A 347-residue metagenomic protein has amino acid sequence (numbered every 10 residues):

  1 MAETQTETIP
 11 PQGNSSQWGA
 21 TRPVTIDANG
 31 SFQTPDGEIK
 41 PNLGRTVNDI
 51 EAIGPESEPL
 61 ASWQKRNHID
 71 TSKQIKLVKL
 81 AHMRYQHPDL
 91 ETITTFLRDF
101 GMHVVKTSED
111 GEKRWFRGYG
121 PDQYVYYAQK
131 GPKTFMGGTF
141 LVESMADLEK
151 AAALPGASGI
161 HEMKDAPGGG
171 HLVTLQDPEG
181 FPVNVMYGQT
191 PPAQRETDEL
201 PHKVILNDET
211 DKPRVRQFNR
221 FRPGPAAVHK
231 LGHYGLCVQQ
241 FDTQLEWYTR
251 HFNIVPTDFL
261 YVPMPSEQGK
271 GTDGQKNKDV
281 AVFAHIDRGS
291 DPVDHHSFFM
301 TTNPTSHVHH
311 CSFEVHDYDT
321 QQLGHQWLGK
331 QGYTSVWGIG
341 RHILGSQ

Functional and structural regions predicted by a protein language model:
A2-E3, E7, G13-R45, V78 (+2 more regions): Core segments of cupin and vicinal oxygen chelate
A2-S72, G156-A227, V282-F283, G332-Q347: Vicinal oxygen chelate
G54-E58, W63-H161, P167-G169: The feature marks the first
V78-P88, Q129-A153, K164-D165, H171-F181 (+3 more regions): Vicinal oxygen chelate
T95, D99-M102, G156-S158, I286-D287 (+1 more regions): Long compositionally biased, domain-poor regions of proteins
D110-E112, T134, P167-H171, K278 (+2 more regions): Short acidic/glycine-enriched loop/turn segments that link adjacent beta-strands
P121-Y126, G180-N184, P191-A193, S290-H295: Short, charged/polar, Gly/Pro-enriched secondary-structure boundary elements
D165, G188, F259, D287 (+1 more regions): A conserved beta-strand-loop-helix scaffold within acyl/acetyltransferase catalytic domains
